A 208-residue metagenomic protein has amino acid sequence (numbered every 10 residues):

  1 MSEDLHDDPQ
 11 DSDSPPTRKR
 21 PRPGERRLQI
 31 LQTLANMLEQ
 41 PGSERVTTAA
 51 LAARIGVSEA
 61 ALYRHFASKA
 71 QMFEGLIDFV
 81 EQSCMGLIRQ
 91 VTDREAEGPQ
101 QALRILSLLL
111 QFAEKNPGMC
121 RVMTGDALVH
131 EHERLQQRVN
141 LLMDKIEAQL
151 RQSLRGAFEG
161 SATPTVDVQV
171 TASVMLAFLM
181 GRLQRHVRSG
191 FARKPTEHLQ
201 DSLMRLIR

Functional and structural regions predicted by a protein language model:
M1-E25: N-terminal intrinsically disordered/low-complexity leader segments
E25-N36, Q40, R54, Q71-R94 (+5 more regions): Alpha-helical structural segments
E44-A50: Ser/Thr-centered, proline-biased regulatory motifs and S/T-rich low-complexity segments located at helix/coil boundaries
A52-A53, E133: Helix-turn-helix DNA-binding module
G56-F66: Short hydrophobic/aromatic patch on the recognition helix
F66, G125-E131: Short helix-capping/turn signature of helix-turn-helix
C120-G125, Q136, N140, F158-M204: Hydrophobic/aromatic-rich alpha-helical bundle segments in the mid-to-C-terminal region
